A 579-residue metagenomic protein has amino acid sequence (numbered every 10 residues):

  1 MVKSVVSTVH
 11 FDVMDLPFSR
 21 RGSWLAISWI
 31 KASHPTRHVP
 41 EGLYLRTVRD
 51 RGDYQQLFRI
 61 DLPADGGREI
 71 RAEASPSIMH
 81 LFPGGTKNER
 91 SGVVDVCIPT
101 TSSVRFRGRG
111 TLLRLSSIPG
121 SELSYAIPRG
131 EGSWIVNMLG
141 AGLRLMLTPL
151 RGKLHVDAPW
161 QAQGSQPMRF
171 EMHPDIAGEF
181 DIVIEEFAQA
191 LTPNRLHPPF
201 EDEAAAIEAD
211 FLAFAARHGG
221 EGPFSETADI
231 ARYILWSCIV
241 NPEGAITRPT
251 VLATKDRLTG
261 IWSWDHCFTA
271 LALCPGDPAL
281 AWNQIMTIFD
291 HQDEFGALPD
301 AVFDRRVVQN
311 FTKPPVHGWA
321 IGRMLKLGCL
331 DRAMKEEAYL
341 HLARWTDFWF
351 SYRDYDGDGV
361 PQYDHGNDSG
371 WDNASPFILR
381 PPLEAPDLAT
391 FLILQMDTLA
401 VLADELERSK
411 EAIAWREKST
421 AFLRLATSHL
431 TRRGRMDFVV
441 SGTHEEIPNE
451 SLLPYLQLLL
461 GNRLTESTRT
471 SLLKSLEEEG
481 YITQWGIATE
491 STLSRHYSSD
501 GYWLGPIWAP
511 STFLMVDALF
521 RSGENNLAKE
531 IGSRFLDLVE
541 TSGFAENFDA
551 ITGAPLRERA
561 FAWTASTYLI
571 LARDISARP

Functional and structural regions predicted by a protein language model:
M1, V96-S102, G164, P174 (+4 more regions): Short, ordered beta-strand-loop transition motifs
M1-P223, D256, R521, A562 (+1 more regions): Terminal accessory carbohydrate-recognition/targeting modules of carbohydrate-active enzymes
E171-L196, F295, D300-V316, R323 (+6 more regions): The feature captures the catalytic groove of carbohydrate-active enzymes
L196-P199, E203-A206, D210, P223-I230 (+6 more regions): Extended, well-ordered alpha-helical scaffold segments
H218-T259, Q284-V307, D354-E384, A421-I507 (+2 more regions): Extended glycan-interaction surfaces of carbohydrate-active proteins
R257-F268, G276, V308-W319, E337-H341 (+4 more regions): Aromatic- and histidine-enriched alpha-helix N-cap/loop-to-helix transition segments that scaffold the rims
G260-H291, L453-T465, T512-N525, G532: Alpha-helical support elements that line or immediately flank enzyme active sites and cofactor-binding pockets
L271-P275, W319-K326, D397, D404 (+3 more regions): Specific register positions within alpha-helical solenoid repeats of the TPR/Sel1-like families, i.e., one
